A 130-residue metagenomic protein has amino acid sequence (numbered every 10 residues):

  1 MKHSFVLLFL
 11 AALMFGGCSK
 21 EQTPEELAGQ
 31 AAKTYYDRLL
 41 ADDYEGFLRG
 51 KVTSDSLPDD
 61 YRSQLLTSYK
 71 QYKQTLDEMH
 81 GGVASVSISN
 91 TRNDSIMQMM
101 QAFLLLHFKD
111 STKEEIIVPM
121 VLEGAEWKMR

Functional and structural regions predicted by a protein language model:
M1-C18: Sec-dependent bacterial lipoprotein signal peptides
F5, K20, V86-N90: Compositionally biased regions
F5, L39-Y44: Short, compositionally biased low-complexity segments
G16-A41: Short, low-complexity N-terminal intrinsically disordered segments enriched in polar/charged residues
G29-Q30, Y44-M97: Short solvent-exposed beta->alpha transition segments
S85-R130: Exposed beta-sheet edge and beta->alpha loop/turn motif
